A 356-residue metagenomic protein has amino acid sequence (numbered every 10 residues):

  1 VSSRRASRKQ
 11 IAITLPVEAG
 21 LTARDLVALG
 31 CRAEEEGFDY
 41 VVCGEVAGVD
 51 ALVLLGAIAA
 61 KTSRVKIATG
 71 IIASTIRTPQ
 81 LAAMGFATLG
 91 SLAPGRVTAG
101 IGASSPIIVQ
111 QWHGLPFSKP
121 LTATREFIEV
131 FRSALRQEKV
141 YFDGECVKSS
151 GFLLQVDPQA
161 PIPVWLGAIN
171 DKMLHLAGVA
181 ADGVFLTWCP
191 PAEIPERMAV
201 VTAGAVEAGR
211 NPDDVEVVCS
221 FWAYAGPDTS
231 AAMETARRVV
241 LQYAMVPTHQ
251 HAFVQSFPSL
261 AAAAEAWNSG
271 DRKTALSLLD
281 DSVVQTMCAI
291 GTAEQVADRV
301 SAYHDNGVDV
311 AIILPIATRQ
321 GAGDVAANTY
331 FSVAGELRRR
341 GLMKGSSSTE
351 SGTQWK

Functional and structural regions predicted by a protein language model:
V1-K356: Active-site-adjacent structural elements that line small-molecule/cofactor binding pockets in enzymes
